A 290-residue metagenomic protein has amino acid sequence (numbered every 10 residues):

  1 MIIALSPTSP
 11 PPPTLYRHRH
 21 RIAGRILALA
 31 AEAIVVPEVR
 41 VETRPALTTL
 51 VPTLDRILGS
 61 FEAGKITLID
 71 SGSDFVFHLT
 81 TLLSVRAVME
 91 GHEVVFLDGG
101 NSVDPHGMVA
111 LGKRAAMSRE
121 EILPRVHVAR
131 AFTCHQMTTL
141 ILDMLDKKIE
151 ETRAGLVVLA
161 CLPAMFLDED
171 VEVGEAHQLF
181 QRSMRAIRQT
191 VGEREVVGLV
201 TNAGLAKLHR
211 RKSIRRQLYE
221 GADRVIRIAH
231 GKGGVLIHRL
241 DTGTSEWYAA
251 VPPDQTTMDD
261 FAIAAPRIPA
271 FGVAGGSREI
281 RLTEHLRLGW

Functional and structural regions predicted by a protein language model:
I2-K113, L282-G289: The Walker A/P-loop phosphate-binding site
P52, F61, V76-F77, V88 (+7 more regions): Localized chelating/binding microdomains that coordinate divalent metal ions or stabilize phosphate-bearing
G59-F61, R86-M89, S118-E121, K148-E151 (+1 more regions): Conserved catalytic network of the ASCE P-loop NTPase/AAA+ motor domain
G64-K65, G91, L123, R194 (+1 more regions): Short, well-ordered alpha-helix to beta-strand connector turns
T67-I69, V95-L97, H127-A129, L199 (+1 more regions): Hydrophobic/aromatic beta-strand patches that form the interior of the parallel beta-sheet core in alpha/beta enzyme
L97-E169: Conserved inter-motif catalytic segment of the P-loop NTP-binding fold
K148-G221: P-loop NTPase motor core
R188-W290: Phosphate-binding/switch region of NTP-binding enzymes
